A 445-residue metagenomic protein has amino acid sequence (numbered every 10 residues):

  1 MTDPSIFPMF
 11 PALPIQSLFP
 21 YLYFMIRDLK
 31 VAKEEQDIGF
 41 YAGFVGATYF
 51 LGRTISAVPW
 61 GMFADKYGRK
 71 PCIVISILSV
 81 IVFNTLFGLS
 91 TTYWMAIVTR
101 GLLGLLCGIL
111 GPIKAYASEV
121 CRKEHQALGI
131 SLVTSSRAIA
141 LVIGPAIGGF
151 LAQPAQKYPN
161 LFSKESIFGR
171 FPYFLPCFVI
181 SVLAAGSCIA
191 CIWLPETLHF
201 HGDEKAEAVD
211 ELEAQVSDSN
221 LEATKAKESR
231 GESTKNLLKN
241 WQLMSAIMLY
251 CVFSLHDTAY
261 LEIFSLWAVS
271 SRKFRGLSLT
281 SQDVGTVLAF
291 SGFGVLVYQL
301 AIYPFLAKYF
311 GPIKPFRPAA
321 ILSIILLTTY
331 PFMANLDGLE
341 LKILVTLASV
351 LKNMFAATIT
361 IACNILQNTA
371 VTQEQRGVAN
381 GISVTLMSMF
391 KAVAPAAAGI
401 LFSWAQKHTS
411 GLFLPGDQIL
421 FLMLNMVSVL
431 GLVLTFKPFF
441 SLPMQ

Functional and structural regions predicted by a protein language model:
F24-T54: Extracellular/periplasmic helix-loop-helix junction of adjacent transmembrane segments in MFS-like secondary
Y49-V58, G108, V142, G292 (+3 more regions): Residue-level signature of mid-helix packing/kink "hotspots" within the transmembrane helices of 12-pass Major
T54-W94: Conserved MFS/SLC helix-loop-helix module at the cytosolic interface between two early adjacent transmembrane helices
L78-T91, I321-L339: C-terminal ends and interior cores of transmembrane alpha-helices in multi-pass membrane transporters/permeases
V98-R137: Cytoplasmic helix-loop-helix junction between adjacent transmembrane helices in 12-TM secondary transporters
C107, A127-N160, G169, L183-A184 (+1 more regions): Glycine-rich segments within core transmembrane alpha-helices of 12-TM secondary carriers
Q153-S181, T280, I400-S428: A membrane-interface helix-boundary motif in multi-pass transporters
L183-P195, H199, Y330, A334 (+2 more regions): Multi-pass alpha-helical transporter architecture, strongest for 12-TM Major Facilitator/SLC carriers used
